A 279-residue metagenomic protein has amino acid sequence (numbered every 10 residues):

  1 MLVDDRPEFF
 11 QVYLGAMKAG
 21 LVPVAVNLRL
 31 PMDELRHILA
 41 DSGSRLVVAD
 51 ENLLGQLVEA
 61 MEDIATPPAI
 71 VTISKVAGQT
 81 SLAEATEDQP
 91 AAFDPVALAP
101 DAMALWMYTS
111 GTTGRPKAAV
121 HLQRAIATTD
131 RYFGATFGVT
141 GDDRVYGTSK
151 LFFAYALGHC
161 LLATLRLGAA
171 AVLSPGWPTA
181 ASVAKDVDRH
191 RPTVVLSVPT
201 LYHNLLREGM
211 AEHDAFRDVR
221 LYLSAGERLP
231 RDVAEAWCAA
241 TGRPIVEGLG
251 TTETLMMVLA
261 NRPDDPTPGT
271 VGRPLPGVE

Functional and structural regions predicted by a protein language model:
M1-D33: Conserved AMP-binding/adenylate-forming
L14-A19, D41, F153, L162-R166: Short hydrophobic alpha-helices that are characteristic scaffold elements of the AMP-binding
L46, N52-P100: ANL superfamily adenylate-forming
A77, D88-Y108, R115, G138-R144: Conserved pre-ATP/AMP-binding loop-to-beta segment of ANL
A104-T128: Conserved AMP-binding A3 loop
A127-R144, F152-V194, E208: Conserved AMP-binding/adenylation subdomain of ANL enzymes
P192-S197, L206-T267, E279: Gly/Ser/Thr-rich phosphate-binding loop
